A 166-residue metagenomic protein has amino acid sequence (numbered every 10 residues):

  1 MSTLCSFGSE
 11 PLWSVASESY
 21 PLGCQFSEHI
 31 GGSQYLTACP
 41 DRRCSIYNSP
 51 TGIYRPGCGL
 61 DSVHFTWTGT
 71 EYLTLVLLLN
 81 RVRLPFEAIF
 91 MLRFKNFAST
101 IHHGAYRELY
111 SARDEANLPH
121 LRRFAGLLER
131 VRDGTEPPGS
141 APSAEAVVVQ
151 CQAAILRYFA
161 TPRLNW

Functional and structural regions predicted by a protein language model:
M1-P142: Divalent metal-dependent catalytic cores for phosphoryl transfer on phosphate-bearing substrates
V148-W166: C-terminal helix/juxtamembrane-tail motif
